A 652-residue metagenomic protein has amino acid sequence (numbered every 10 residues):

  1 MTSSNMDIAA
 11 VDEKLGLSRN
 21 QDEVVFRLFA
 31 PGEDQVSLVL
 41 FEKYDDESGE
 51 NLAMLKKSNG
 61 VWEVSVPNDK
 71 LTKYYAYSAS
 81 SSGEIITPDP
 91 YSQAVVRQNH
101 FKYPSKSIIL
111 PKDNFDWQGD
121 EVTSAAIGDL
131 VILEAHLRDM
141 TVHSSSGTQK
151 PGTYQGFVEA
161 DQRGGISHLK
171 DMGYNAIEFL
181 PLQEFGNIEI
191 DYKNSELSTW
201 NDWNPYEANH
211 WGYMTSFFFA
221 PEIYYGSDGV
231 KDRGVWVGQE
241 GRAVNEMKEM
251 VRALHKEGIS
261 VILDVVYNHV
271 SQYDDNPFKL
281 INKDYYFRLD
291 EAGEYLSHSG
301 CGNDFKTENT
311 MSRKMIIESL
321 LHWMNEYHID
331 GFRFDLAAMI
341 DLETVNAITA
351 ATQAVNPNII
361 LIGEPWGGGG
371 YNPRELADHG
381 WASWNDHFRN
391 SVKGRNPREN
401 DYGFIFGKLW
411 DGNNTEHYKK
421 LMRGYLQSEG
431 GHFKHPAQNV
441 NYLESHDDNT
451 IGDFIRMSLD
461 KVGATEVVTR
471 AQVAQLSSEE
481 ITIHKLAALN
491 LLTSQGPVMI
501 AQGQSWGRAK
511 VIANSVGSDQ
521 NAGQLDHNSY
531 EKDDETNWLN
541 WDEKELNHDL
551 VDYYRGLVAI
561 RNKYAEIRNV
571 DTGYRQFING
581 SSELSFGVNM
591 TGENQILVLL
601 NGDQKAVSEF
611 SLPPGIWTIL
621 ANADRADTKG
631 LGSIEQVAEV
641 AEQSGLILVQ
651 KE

Functional and structural regions predicted by a protein language model:
M1-Q21, D46, K56-T153: The feature marks proteins involved in alpha-glucan
D22-F26: Structural beta-strand segments of beta-rich domains
L28, D34-Y44, A606-D624: Beta-strand-rich binding/interaction modules
L28, Y77, A135, F179 (+8 more regions): Conserved, mostly hydrophobic/aromatic
A30, L71-Y75, L631-E652: C-terminal beta-strand-rich structural cap/linker in extracellular carbohydrate-active enzymes
E47-N59, Y213, N325, L336-K434 (+5 more regions): Active-site-proximal helices and loops of the catalytic beta/alpha 8
R138-V158, Q162-Y327, A337, T344-N356 (+2 more regions): Substrate-binding/active-site clefts of carbohydrate-active enzymes
P436-W617: Loop/helix patches that line or flank the sugar-binding groove of alpha-linked glycan CAZymes
